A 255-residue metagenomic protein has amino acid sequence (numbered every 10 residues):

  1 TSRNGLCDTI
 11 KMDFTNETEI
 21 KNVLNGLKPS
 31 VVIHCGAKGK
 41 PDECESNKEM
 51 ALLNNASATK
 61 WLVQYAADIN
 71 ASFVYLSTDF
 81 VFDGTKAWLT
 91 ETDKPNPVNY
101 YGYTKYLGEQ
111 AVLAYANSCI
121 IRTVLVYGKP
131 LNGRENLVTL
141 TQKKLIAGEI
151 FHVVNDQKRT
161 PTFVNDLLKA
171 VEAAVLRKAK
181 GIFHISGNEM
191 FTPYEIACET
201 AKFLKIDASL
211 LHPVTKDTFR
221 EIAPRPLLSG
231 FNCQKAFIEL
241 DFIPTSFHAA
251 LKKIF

Functional and structural regions predicted by a protein language model:
R3-T18: Rossmann-fold cofactor-recognition segment
F14-N54: NAD(P)H-binding glycine-rich loop region in Rossmannoid oxidoreductase-like domains and their noncatalytic homologs
V31-V32, S46-V74: NAD(P)-cofactor binding segment of oxidoreductase domains
L53, S57-W61, V81-I121, L125-G128: Catalytic helix-loop patch of NAD(P)-dependent Rossmann-fold dehydrogenases
Q110-R159, D166: NAD(P)-dependent short-chain dehydrogenase/reductase
Y127, V153-K158, F183-F191, E239: Glycine-rich Rossmann NAD(P)(H)-binding loop
A170-V171, R177-I222, L228, F255: Mid/C-terminal beta-alpha module of Rossmann-like enzyme folds, strongest in SDR-family dehydrogenases/epimerases
F247-F255: Amphipathic terminal alpha-helices
